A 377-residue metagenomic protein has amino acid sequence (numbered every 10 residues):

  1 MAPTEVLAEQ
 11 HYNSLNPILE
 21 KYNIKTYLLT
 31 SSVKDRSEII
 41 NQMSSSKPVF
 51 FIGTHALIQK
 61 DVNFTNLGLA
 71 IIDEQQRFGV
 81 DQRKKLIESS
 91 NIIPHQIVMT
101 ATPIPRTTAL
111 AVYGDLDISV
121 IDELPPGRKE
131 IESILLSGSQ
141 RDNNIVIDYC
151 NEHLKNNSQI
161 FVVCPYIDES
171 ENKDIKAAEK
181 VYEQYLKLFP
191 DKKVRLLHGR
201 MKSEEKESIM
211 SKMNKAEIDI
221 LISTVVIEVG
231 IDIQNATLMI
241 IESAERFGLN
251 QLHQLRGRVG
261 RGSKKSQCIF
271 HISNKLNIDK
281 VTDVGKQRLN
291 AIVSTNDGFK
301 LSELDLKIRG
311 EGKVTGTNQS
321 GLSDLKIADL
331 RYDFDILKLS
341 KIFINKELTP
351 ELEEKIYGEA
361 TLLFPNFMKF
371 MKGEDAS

Functional and structural regions predicted by a protein language model:
M1, L29, F50-T54, I71-I72 (+6 more regions): Structural recognition of the conserved hydrophobic beta-strand(s) that form the central parallel beta-sheet of P-loop
A2-F51, H55-A56, L186, D191-L197: Conserved nucleic-acid-binding Ia/Ib motif block in the N-terminal RecA-like helicase ATPase lobe
E5-V6, T26-D35, I71, Q76-R77 (+7 more regions): Flexible beta-alpha connector loops of hexameric P-loop NTPases
K25, S46-F50, N66-L69, I92-I97 (+5 more regions): Loop/turn-to-beta-strand initiation segments
T30-F51, I58-L67, S203-I220: Conserved motor-coupling elements within RecA-like helicase/translocase cores
A56-V98: SF2 helicase catalytic motif II
D115-Y182: Conserved interdomain linker/interface between the two RecA-like ATPase lobes of SF2 helicase motors
R141-Q159, E179-S377: C-terminal helicase module of SF1/SF2 nucleic-acid helicases/translocases
